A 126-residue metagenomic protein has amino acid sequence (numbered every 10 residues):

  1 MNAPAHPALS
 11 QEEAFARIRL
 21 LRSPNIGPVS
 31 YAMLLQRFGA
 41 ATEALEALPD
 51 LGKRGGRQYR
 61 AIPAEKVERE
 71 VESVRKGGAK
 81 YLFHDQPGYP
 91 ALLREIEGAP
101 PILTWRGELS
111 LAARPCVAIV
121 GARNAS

Functional and structural regions predicted by a protein language model:
M1-S126: Short, positively charged patches
